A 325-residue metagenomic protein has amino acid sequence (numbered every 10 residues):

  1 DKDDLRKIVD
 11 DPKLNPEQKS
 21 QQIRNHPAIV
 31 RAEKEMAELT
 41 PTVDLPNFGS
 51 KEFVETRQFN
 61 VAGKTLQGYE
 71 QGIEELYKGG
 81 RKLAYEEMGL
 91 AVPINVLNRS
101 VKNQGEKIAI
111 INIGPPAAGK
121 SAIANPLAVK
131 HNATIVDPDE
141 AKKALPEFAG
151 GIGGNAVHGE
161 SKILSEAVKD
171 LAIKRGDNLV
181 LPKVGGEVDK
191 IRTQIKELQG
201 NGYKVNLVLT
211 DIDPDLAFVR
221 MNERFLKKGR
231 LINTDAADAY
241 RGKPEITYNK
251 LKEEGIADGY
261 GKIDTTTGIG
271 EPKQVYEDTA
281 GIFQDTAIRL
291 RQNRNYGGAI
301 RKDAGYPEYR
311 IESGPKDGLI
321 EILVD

Functional and structural regions predicted by a protein language model:
A62-R99: N-terminal pre-Walker A segment at the start of P-loop NTPase domains
S100-E106, A172-I173: Phosphate-binding P-loop
P116: The conserved Walker
G119: Conserved glycine(s) of the Walker
I123: Hydrophobic positions on the alpha1 helix immediately C-terminal to the Walker A/P-loop
A133-I135, E140-K196: Conserved nucleotide-sensing/catalytic segment adjacent to the nucleotide-binding pocket in NTP-handling enzymes
N201-M221: Conserved phosphate-donor/acceptor-positioning beta-strand/loop module used by diverse small-molecule
V219-D325: Conserved GTP-binding G-domain of TRAFAC-class P-loop NTPases and closely related GTPase folds
